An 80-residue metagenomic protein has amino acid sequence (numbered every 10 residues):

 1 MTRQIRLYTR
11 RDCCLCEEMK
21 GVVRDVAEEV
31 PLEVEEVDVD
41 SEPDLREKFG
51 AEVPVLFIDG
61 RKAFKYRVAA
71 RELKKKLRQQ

Functional and structural regions predicted by a protein language model:
M1-D25: Local sequence-structure signature of Cys/Sec-based thiol-disulfide redox active-site neighborhoods
E17-G21, K48, V68: Generic recognition of short, well-ordered alpha-helical segments
A27-P31: Short helix-capping segments at alpha-helix termini
L32-P43: Thiol-based oxidoreductase modules, predominantly thioredoxin-like and allied folds used for disulfide exchange
S41-P54: Short Fe-S-cluster ligation motifs
P54-K62: A short, hydrophobic beta-strand/beta-hairpin element that forms part of a small beta-sheet core
R61-Q80: Non-catalytic, surface beta->alpha helical segment in thiol-disulfide oxidoreductase systems
